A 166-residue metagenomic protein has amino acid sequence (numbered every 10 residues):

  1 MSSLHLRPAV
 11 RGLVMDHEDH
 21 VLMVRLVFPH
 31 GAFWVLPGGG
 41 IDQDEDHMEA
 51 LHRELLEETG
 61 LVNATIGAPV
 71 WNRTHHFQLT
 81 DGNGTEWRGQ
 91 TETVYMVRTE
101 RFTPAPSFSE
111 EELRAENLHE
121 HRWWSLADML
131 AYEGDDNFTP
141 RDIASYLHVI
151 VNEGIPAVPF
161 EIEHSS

Functional and structural regions predicted by a protein language model:
M1-V21, G40-Q43, T91-M96: Conserved N-terminal beta-strand and adjoining loop/helix that marks the start of the Nudix/MutT-like hydrolase domain
S2-L4, G84-E86, L113: Short Gly/Pro-enriched turn/cap motifs at secondary-structure boundaries
R7, P29, L36, M48 (+2 more regions): Short connector loops at helix/strand junctions that flank enzyme active sites, especially segments positioning acidic
M15-H20, P29-H30, D42-Q43, N72-F77 (+1 more regions): Short, charged/polar surface micro-motifs in flexible loops or helix N-caps
H20-L61: Conserved Nudix-box catalytic region and its N-terminal flanking loop in Nudix hydrolases and closely related
G31-W34, R101-S166: Nudix hydrolase/Nudix homology domain
V62-N72: A short coil-to-beta-strand element that immediately follows conserved catalytic motifs
H75-F108, R122: Active-site-adjacent beta-strand/loop module that shapes the phosphate/pyrophosphate-binding cleft
